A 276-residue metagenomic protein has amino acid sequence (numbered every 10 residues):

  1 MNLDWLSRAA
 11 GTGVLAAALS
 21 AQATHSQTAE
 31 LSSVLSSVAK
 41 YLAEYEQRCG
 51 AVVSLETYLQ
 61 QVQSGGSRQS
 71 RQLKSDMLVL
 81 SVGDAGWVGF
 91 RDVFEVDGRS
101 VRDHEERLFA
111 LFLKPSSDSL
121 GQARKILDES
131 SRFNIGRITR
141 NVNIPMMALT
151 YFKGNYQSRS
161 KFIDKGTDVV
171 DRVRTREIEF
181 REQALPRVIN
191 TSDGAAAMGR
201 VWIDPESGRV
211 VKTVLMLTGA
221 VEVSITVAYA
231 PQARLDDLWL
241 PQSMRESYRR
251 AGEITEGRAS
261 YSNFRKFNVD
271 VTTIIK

Functional and structural regions predicted by a protein language model:
M1-G13: Bacterial N-terminal signal peptides that target proteins for export
T12-A23: Hydrophobic h-region of N-terminal signal peptides that target proteins for export in Gram-negative bacteria
A23-M198, P205-V211, L217-I225, P231-P241 (+1 more regions): Structured extracytoplasmic
